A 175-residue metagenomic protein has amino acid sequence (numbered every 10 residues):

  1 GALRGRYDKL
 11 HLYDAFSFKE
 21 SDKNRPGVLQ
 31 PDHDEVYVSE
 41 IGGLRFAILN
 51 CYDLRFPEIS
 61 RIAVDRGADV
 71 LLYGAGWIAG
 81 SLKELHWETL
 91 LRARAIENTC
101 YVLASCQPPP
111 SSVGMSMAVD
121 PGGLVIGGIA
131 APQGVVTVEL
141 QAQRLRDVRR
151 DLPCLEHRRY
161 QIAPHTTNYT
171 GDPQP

Functional and structural regions predicted by a protein language model:
A2-G5, L124-I126, R146: Short helix-loop capping/hinge motifs at secondary-structure junctions, enriched in acidic/polar residues
A2-R66, A79-T89, D151-C154: Active-site catalytic loop in hydrolytic enzyme cores
S17, V138-E139: Sparse recognition of residues in long alpha-helices and their boundaries
S39-G42, P121, L140: Active-site beta-strand termini and strand-to-loop segments that position acidic
R45, C51-V136: CN hydrolase (nitrilase-like) catalytic-core segments centered on the catalytic cysteine and neighboring Lys/Glu
L49-C51, V70, E88, P164-P175: Non-catalytic interaction/Regulatory regions outside core domains
R146-P175: A short C-terminal boundary segment appended to hydrolase-like catalytic domains
